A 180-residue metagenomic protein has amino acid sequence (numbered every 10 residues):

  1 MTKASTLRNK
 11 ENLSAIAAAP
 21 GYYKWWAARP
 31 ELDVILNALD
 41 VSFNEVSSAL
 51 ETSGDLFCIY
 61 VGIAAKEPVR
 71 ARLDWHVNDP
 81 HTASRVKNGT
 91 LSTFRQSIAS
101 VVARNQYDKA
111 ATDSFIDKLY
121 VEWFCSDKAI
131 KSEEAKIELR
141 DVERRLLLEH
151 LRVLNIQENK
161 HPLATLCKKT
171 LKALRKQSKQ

Functional and structural regions predicted by a protein language model:
M1-Q180: Boundary/linker segments flanking structured domains
